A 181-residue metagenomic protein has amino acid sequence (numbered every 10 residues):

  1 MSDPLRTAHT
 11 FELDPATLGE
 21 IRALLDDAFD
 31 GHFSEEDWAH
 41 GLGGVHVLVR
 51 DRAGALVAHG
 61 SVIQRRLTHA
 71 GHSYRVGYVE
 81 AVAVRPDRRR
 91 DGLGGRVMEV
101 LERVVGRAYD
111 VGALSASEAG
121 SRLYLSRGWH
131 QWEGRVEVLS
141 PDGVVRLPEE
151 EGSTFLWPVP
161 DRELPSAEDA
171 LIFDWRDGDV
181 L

Functional and structural regions predicted by a protein language model:
M1-P15, A170-V180: Conserved N-terminal entry element of GNAT/NAT acetyltransferase domains
T7-A83: A conserved beta-strand-loop-helix scaffold within acyl/acetyltransferase catalytic domains
I21, Y124-L125, W129: Conserved active-site tyrosine of GNAT-family acetyltransferases
V79-R89, A119: A short, internal acetyl-CoA/4′-phosphopantetheine-binding micro-motif in the GNAT/acyltransferase core
D87-V100: Conserved acetyl-CoA pyrophosphate-binding loop and the N-cap/start of the following alpha-helix in GNAT-like
R103-S117: Conserved GNAT acetyl-CoA-binding A-motif
H130-E151, F155: Conserved catalytic-core motifs of GNAT/GCN5-like acyltransferases
R146-L181: Acidic/histidine-enriched, glycine/proline-rich intrinsically disordered or flexible terminal extensions
